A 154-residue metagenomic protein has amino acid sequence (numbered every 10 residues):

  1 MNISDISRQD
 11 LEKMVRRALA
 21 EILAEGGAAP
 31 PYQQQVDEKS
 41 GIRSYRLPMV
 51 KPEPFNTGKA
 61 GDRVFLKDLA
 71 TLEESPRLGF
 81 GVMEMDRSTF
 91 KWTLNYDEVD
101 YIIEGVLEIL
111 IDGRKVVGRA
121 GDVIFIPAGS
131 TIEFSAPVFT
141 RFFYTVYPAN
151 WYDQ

Functional and structural regions predicted by a protein language model:
M1-D10, A24-E25: Intrinsically disordered, low-complexity regulatory segments in eukaryotic proteins
V15-G79: A short, N-terminal "cap"/entry segment at the start of jelly-roll beta-barrel domains of the cupin/DSBH fold
R63-N95, P127-A128, N150-W151: Conserved short histidine dyad/triad with adjacent acidic residue
E84-M85, T93-I109: Short, conserved beta-strand element in jelly-roll/cupin
D86, L110-R114, P137: Short strand-coil-strand connectors
D112-G129: Short acidic-glycine-tyrosine-enriched beta hairpin
A128-Y152: Ligand-binding loop in jelly-roll beta-barrel domains
